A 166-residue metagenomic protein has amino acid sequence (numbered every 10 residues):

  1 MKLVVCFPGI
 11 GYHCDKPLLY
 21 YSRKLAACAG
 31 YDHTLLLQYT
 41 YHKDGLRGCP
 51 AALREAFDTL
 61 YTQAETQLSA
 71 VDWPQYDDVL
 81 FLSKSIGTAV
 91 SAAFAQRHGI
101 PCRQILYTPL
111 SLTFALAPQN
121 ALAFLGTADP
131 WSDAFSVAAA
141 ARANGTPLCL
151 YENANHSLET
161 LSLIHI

Functional and structural regions predicted by a protein language model:
K2-Q75: Serine-hydrolase catalytic machinery in alpha/beta-hydrolase-like enzymes
H33-L35, A143-E159: Catalytic histidine neighborhood in serine/cysteine hydrolases with alpha/beta-hydrolase-type architecture
L82-S91: Gly/Ala-rich beta-loop-alpha elbow adjacent to hydrolase catalytic centers
I100-P109: A conserved short beta-strand
A123-L125: Short beta-strand/loop motif that positions the catalytic acidic residue of the alpha/beta-hydrolase fold
A128-S132: Acidic catalytic loop of the alpha/beta-hydrolase fold
I164-I166: Conserved small/polar residues in nucleotide/adenosyl-binding loops
